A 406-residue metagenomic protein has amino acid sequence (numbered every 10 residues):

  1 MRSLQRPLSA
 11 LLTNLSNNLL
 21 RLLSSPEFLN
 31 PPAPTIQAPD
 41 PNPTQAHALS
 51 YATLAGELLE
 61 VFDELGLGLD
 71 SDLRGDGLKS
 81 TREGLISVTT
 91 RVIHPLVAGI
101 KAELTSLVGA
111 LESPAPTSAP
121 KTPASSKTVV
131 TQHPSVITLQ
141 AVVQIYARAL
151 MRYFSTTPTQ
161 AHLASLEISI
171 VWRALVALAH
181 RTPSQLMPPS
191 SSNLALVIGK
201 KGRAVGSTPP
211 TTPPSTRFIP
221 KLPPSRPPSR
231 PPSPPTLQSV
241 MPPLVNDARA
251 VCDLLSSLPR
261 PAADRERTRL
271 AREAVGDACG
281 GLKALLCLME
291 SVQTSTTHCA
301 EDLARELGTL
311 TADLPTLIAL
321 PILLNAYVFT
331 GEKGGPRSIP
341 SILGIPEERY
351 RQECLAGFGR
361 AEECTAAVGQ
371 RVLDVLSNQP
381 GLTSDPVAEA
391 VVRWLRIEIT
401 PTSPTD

Functional and structural regions predicted by a protein language model:
M1-D406: Long alpha-helical rod scaffolds of large eukaryotic non-enzymatic complex subunits
